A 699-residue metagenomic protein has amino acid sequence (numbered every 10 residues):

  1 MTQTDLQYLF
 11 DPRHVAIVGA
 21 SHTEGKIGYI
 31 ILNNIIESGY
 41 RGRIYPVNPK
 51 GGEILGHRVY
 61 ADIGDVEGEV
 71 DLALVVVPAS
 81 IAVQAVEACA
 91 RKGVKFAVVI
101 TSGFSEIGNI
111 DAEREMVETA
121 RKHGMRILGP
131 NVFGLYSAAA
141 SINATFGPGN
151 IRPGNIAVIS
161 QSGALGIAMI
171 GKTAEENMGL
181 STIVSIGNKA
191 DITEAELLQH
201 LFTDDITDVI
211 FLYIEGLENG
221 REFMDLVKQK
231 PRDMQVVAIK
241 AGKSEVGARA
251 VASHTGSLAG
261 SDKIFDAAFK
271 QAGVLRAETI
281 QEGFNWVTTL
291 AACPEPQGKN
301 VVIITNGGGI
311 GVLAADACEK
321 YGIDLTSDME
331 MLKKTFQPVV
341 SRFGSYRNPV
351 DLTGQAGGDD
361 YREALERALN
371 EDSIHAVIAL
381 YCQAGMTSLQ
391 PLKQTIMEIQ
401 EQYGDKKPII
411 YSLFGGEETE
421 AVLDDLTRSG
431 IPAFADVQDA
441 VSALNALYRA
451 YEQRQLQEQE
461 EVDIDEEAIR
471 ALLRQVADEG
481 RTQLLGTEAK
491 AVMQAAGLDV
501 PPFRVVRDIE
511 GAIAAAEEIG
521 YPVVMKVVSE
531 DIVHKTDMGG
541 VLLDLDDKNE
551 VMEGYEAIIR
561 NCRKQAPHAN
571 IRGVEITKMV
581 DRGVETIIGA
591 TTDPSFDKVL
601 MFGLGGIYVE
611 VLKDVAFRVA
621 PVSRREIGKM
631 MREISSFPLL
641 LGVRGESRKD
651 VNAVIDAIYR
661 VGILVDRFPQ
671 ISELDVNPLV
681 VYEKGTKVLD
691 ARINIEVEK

Functional and structural regions predicted by a protein language model:
M1-K699: Catalytic-core regions of core metabolic enzymes, especially those transforming organic acids/acyl-group intermediates
